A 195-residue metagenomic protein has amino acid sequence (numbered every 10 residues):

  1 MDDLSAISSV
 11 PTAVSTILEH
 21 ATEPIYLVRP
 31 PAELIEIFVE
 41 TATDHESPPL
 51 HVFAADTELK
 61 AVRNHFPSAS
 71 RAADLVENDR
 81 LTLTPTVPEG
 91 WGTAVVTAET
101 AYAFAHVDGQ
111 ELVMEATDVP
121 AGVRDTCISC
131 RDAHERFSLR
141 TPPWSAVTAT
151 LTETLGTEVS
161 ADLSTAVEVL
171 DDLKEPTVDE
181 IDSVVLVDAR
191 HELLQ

Functional and structural regions predicted by a protein language model:
M1-H20: Terminal disorder- and signal-encoded targeting elements
D3-S8, L75-T84, A103-M114, E135-A149: A short, terminal or domain-edge coil/loop segment
T16-R71, E175-Q195: Primarily the HKD phosphodiesterase
F53-V95: HKD-type phospholipase D/PLD-like phosphodiesterase module
H65-R71, E89-T100, V123-T126, E135-R136 (+1 more regions): Noncatalytic linker/hinge segments flanking ATPase motor cores
T82-D125: HKD (HxKxxxxD) catalytic microenvironment of the phospholipase D
L112-E192: Long, low-complexity, charged/polar intrinsically disordered regions in eukaryotic proteins
